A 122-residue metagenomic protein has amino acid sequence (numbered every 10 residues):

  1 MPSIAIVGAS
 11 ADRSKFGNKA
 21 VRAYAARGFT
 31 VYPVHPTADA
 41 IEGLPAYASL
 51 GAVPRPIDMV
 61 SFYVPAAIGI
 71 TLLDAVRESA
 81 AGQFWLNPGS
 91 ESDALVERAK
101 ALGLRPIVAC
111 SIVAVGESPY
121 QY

Functional and structural regions predicted by a protein language model:
P2, F29, S79-Q83, L102-L104: A short helix->loop->beta-strand "cap" motif at the edges of active sites that frequently abuts
A5, S10, S14, V21-E42: NAD(P)-binding Rossmann-fold cofactor-contacting core
I41-L44, D58, A94-E97, V115-Q121: Short, charged, surface-exposed secondary-structure boundary motifs
P45-P56: Short acidic low-complexity segments
I57-E91: Mid-chain, well-packed structural core segment of small domains
P88-G116: Rossmann-fold NAD(P)-binding glycine/threonine-rich loop
